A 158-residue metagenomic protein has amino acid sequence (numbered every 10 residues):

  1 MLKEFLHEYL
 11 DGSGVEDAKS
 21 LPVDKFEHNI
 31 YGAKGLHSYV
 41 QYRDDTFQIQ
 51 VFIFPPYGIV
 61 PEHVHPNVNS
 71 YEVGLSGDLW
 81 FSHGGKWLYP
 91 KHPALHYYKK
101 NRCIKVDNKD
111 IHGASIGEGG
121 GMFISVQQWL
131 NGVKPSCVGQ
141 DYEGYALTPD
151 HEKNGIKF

Functional and structural regions predicted by a protein language model:
M1-T46, K91-H96, H151-F158: A short, N-terminal "cap"/entry segment at the start of jelly-roll beta-barrel domains of the cupin/DSBH fold
Q50-H65, N108: Conserved short histidine dyad/triad with adjacent acidic residue
P56, H65-G85: Glycine- and acidic-residue-biased ligand/ion/polar-headgroup-sensing regions
H65, G84-K86, K109, G117 (+1 more regions): Surface loops and adjacent helix of pleckstrin homology
Y71-V73, K105, E118-V138: A short hydrophobic beta-strand segment most commonly corresponding to one strand of the jelly-roll/cupin
L79, I111-G113, W129-V133: Short Gly/Pro-enriched loop/turn and capping motifs at secondary-structure junctions
G85-G113: Short acidic-glycine-tyrosine-enriched beta hairpin
S136-F158: Acidic/histidine-enriched, glycine/proline-rich intrinsically disordered or flexible terminal extensions
